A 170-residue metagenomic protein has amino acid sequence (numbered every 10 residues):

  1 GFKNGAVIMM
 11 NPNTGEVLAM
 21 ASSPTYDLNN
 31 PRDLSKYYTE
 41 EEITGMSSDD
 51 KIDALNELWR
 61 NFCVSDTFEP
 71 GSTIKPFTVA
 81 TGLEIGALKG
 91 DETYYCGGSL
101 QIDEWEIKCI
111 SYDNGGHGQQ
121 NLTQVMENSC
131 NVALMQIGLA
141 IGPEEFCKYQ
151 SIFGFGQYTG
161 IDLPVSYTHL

Functional and structural regions predicted by a protein language model:
G1: Short, basic/aromatic recognition patches
G5-T73, F77-L170: Beta-lactam-recognizing serine transpeptidase/beta-lactamase-like catalytic domain environment
